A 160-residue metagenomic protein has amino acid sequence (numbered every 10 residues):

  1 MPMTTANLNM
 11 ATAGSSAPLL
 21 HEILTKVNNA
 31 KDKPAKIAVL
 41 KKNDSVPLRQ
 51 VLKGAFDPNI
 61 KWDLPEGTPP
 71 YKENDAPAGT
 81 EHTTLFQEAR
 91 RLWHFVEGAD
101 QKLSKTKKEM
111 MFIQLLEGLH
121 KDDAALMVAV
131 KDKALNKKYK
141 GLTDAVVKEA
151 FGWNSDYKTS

Functional and structural regions predicted by a protein language model:
M1-S160: N-terminal nucleic-acid-engaging modules of covalent nucleotidyltransferase systems
